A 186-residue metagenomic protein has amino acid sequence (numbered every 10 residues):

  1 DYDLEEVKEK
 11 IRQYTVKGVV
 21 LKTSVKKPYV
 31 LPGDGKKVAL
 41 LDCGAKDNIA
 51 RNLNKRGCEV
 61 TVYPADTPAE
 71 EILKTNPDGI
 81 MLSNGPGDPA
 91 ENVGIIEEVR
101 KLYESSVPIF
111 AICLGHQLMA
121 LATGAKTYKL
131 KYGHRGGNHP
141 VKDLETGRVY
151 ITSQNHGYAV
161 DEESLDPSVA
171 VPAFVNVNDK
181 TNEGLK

Functional and structural regions predicted by a protein language model:
D1-T75, P89: RNA-binding accessory domains that recognize and position tRNA/RNA substrates
G33-V38, T146-V149, K186: Beta-strand-turn-beta hairpins that frame and shape the catalytic cleft of phosphate-ester-processing enzymes
D42, I80, C113: Residue-level signal for inorganic ion chemistry
T75-L82: Short acidic/histidine-rich motifs immediately flanking catalytic phosphotransfer sites in two-component signaling
N84-A159: Cysteine-nucleophile active-site neighborhood
R148-K186: Catalytic beta-strand/loop cores that center a nucleophilic Ser/Cys/Thr and support acyl-enzyme chemistry
